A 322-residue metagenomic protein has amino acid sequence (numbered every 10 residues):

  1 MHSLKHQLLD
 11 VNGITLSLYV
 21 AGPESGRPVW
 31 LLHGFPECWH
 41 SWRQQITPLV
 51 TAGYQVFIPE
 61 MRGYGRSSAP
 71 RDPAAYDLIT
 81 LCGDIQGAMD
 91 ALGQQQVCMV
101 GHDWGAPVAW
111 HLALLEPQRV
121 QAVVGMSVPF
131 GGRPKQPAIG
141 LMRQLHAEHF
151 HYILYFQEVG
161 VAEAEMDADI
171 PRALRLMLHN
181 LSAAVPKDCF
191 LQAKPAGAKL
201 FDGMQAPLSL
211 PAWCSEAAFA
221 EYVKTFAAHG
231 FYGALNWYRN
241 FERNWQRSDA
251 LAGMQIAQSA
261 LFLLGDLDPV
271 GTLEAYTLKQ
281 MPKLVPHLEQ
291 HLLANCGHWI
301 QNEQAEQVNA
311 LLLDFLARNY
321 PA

Functional and structural regions predicted by a protein language model:
M1-Q7, P321-A322: Basic/polar N-terminal segments that are highly enriched at the extreme N-terminus, encompassing both cleavable
H2-K5, T15-L16, P28, Y64-V100 (+2 more regions): Flexible "cap/lid" subdomain of the alpha/beta-hydrolase fold that forms the substrate-access gate
N12-V20: A short loop-to-beta-strand scaffold at the N-terminal edge of the catalytic core in hydrolase folds
V20-S68: Conserved HGGG/HGGXW glycine-rich cap/lid loop of the alpha/beta-hydrolase fold
F35, W39-W42, W104, W110 (+3 more regions): Signature tryptophan residues that serve as conserved aromatic anchors
R43, W110-L114, N309: Short, hydrophobic alpha-helix immediately C-terminal to the catalytic nucleophile
H287-A322: Catalytic active-site module of serine/aspartate enzymes centered on a nucleophile-bearing elbow/loop
